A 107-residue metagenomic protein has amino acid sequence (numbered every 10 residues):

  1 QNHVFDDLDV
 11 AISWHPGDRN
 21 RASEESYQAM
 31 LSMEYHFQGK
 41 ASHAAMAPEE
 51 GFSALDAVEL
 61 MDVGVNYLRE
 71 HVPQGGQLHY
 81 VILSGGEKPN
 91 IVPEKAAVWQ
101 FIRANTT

Functional and structural regions predicted by a protein language model:
Q1-E94, R103-A104: Histidine/acidic-residue-rich, glycine-tolerant segments that coordinate divalent metal ions
Q100: Interdomain hinge/lid region at the active-site interface of Rossmann-like NAD(P)-dependent oxidoreductases
